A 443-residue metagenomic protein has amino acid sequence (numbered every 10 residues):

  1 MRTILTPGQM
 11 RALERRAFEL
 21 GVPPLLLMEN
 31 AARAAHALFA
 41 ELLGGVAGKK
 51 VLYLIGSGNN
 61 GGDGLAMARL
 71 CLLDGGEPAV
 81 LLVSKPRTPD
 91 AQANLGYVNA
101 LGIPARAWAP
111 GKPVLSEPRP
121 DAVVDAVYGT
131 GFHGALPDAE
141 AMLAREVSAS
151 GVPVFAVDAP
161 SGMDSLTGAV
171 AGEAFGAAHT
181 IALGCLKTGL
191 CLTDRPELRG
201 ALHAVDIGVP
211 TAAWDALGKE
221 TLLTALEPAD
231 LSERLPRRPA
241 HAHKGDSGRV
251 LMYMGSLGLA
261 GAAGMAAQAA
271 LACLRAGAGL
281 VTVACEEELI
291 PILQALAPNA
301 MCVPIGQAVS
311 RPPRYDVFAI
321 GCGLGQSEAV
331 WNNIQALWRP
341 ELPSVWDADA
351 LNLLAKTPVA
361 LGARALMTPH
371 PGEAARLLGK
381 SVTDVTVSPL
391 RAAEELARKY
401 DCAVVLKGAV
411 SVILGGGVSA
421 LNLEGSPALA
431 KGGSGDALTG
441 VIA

Functional and structural regions predicted by a protein language model:
M1-L82, H179, L190-W346, N352-L366 (+1 more regions): Small-residue (G/A/S/T)-rich helix-start motifs and N-terminal tracts that mark the onset
A37-A126, A135-V157, N333, P340 (+1 more regions): Nucleotide and nucleotide-moiety/phosphate-recognizing core
S84-R87, A159-S161, E288, A350: Short beta-alpha junction loops
A91-A93, P118-P120, T167-A169, L293-L296 (+2 more regions): Short secondary-structure transition/capping segments
Q92, A141, A171-A174, V387 (+2 more regions): Short, conserved loop/turn and helix-capping segments at secondary-structure boundaries that abut family-defining
P110-P113, S161-S165, T188, A350-L353: Short acidic loop-to-helix transition motifs that present clustered carboxylates
P118-A122, V127-T221: Internal gly/pro-rich beta-alpha loop/helix module that stabilizes soluble enzyme cofactors or their anionic handles
